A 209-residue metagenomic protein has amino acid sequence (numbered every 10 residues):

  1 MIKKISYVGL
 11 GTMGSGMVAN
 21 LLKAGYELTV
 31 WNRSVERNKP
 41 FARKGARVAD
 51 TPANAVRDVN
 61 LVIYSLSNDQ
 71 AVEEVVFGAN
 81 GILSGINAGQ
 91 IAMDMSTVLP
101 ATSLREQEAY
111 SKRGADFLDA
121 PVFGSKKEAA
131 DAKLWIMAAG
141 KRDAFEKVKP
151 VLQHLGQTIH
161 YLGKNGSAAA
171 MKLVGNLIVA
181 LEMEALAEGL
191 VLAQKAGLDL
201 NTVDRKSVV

Functional and structural regions predicted by a protein language model:
M1-Y64, Q90, M95, K126: NAD(P)+-binding Rossmann beta1-loop-alpha1 motif at the extreme N-terminus of oxidoreductases
I2-K3, V8, T12, M17 (+6 more regions): N-terminal glycine-rich phosphate-binding loop for ADP-containing cofactors
L28, V48, D116-L118, I159 (+1 more regions): Hydrophobic beta-strand scaffold residues
P52-D116: Rossmann-fold NAD(P) dinucleotide-binding segment
T97-L177: Rossmann-fold dinucleotide-binding core
S207-V209: Conserved small/polar residues in nucleotide/adenosyl-binding loops
